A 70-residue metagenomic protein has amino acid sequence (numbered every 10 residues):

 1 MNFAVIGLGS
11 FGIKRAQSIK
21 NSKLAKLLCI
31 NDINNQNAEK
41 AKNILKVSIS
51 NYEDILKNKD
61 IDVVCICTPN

Functional and structural regions predicted by a protein language model:
M1-I44: N-terminal Rossmann-like dinucleotide-binding module
V47-N70: Beta-loop-alpha module in the N-terminal Rossmann-like domain of NAD(P)-dependent dehydrogenases, especially those
